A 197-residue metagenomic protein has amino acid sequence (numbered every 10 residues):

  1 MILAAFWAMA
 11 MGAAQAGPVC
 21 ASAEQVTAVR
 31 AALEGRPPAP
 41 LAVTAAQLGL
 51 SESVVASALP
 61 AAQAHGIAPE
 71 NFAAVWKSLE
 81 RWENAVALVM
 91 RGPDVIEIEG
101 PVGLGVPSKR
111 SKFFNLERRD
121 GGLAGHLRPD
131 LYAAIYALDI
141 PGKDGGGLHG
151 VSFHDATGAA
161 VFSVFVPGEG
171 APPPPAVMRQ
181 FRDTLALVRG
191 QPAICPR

Functional and structural regions predicted by a protein language model:
M1-A8: Sec-dependent signal peptide recognition, specifically the positively charged N-region followed immediately by
F6, A14-R197: Eukaryotic intrinsically disordered, low-complexity regulatory linkers and tails enriched in Ser/Thr/Pro
M11: A Zn2+-metalloprotease active-site environment signal
